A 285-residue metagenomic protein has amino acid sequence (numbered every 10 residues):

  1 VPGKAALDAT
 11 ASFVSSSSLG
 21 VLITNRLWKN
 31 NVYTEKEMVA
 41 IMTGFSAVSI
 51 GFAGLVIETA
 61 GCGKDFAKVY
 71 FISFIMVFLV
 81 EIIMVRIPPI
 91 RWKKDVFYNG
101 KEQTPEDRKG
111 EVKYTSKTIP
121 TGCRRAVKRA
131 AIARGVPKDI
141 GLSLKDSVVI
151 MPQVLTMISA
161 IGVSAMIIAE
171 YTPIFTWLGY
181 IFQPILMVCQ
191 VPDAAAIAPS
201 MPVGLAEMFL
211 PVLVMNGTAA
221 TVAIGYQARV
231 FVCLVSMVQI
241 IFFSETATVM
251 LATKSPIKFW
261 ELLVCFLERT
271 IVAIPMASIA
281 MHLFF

Functional and structural regions predicted by a protein language model:
V1, R129-A219: Transmembrane helical segments that form the transport core of multi-pass membrane transport proteins
V1-D8, K29: Membrane-embedded helical hairpins/re-entrant loop segments and their flanking transmembrane helices within multi-pass
L7-S15: Helix-loop-helix module between adjacent transmembrane segments
D8, K68-I72, G141, K145 (+4 more regions): Alpha-helical transmembrane segments of integral membrane proteins
L22-L27, N31-V85, M208-F285: C-terminal transmembrane helix pair
F74-L79, T121-A126, L155-V163: Hydrophobic mid-bilayer segments of alpha-helices in multi-pass membrane transport proteins, especially secondary
I83-G100, A169-Y171, L283-F285: Juxtamembrane/interface segments at transmembrane-helix termini
I90-K145: Intrinsically disordered, low-complexity non-transmembrane regions of multi-pass membrane transporters
